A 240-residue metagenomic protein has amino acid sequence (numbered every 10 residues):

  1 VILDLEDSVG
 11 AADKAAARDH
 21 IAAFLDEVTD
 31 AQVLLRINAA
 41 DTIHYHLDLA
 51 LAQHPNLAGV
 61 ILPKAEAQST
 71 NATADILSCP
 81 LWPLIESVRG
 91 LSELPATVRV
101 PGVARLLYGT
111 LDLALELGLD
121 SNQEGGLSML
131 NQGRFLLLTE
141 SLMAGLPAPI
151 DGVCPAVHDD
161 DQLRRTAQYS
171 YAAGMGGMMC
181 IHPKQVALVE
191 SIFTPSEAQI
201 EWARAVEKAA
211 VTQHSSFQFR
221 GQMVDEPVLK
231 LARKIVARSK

Functional and structural regions predicted by a protein language model:
V1-K240: Expand to "…catalyze enediolate/carbanion chemistry for C-C bond making/breaking, isomerization, decarboxylation
